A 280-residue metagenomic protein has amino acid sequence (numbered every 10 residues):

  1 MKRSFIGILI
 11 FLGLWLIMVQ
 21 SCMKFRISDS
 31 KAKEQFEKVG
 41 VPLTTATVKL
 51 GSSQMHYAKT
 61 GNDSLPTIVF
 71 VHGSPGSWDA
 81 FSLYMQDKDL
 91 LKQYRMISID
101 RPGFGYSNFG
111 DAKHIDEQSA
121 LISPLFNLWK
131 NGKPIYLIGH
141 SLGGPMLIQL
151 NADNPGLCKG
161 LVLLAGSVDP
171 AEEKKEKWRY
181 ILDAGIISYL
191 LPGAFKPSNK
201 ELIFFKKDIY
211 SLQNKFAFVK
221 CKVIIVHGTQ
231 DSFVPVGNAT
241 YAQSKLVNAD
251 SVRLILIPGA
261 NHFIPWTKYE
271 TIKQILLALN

Functional and structural regions predicted by a protein language model:
T60-G105: Conserved HGGG/HGGXW glycine-rich cap/lid loop of the alpha/beta-hydrolase fold
S98-I135: Active-site loop/oxyanion-hole signature of alpha/beta-hydrolase fold enzymes
P145-A152, L161-S188: Flexible "cap/lid" loop of the alpha/beta hydrolase fold
N199-K215: Active-site nucleophile elbow and catalytic-triad environment of alpha/beta-hydrolase enzymes
V219, I225-H227, D231: Short beta-strand/loop motif that positions the catalytic acidic residue of the alpha/beta-hydrolase fold
C221, P235-K245: Short alpha-helix in the alpha/beta-hydrolase fold that links the catalytic acid
Q230-V234, H262-F263: Acidic catalytic loop of the alpha/beta-hydrolase fold
A260-Y269: Catalytic histidine-centered segment of alpha/beta-hydrolase-like enzymes
